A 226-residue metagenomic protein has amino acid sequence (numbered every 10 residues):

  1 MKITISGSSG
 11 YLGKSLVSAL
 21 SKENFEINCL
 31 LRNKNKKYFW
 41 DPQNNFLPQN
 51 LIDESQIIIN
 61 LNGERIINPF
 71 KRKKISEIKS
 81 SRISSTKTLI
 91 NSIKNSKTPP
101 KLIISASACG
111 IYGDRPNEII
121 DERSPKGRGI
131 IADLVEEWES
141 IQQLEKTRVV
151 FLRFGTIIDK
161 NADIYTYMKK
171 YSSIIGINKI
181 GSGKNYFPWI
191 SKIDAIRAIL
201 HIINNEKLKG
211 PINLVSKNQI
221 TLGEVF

Functional and structural regions predicted by a protein language model:
K2, A198, I202-F226: Mid/C-terminal beta-alpha module of Rossmann-like enzyme folds, strongest in SDR-family dehydrogenases/epimerases
I3-E23: N-terminal Rossmann NAD(P)H-binding glycine-rich loop of SDR-like oxidoreductase domains
S6, L30, L61-N62, I103-C109 (+1 more regions): SDR active-site strand-loop-helix element
N35-T88: NAD(P)H-binding glycine-rich loop region in Rossmannoid oxidoreductase-like domains and their noncatalytic homologs
S76-I83, E118-E139, I158, N185-W189: Short-chain dehydrogenase/reductase
K87-R128: Conserved Rossmann-fold NAD(P)-dependent oxidoreductase catalytic core, especially the SDR/UDP-sugar
S107, S140-K160: Conserved beta-loop-beta element that borders a ligand/cofactor-binding pocket
I131-V135, A162-K169, I180-I203, G210: Substrate-positioning beta->alpha
